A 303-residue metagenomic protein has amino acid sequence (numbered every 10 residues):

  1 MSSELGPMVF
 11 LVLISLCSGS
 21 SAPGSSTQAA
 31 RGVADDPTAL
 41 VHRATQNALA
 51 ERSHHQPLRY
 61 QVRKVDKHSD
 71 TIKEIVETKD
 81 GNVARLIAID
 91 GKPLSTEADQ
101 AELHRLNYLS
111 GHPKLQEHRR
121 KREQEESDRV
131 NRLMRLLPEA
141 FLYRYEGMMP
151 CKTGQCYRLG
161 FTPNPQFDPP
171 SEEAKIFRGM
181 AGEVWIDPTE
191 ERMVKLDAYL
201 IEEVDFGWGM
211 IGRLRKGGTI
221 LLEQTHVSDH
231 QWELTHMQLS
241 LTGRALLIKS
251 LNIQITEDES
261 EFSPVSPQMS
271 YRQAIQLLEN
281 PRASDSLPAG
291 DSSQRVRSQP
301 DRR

Functional and structural regions predicted by a protein language model:
M1-L5: N-terminal secretory signal peptides that target proteins for export/translocation
P7-S18: Bacterial N-terminal signal peptides
F10, S21-S26: Amphipathic/hydrophobic helical signal segments and adjacent flexible N-terminal regions that mediate secretion
S25-A181, P188-V194, Y199-G218, E223-Q231 (+1 more regions): Structured extracytoplasmic
H236-Q238: M16 family metallopeptidases and their MPP-like homologs
